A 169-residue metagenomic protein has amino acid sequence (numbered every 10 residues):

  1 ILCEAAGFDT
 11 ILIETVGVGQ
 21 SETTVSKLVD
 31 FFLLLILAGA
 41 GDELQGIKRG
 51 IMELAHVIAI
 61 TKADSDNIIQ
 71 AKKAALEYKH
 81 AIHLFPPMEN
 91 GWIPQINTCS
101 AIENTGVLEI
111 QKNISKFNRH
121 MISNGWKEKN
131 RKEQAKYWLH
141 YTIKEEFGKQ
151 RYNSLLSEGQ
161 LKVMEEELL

Functional and structural regions predicted by a protein language model:
I1-E4, S26, L37, M52 (+4 more regions): Signal for well-folded cores of large energy- and translation-related assemblies
I1-S21, L28-L35, A40-E43: Nucleotide-state-sensitive switch-loop elements of NTP-binding domains
V16-K27, D42, G46, G50 (+9 more regions): Charged, alpha-helix-enriched surfaces in structured cytosolic catalytic cores of large nucleotide-utilizing machines
F32-L33, L37, R49-L54, S65 (+1 more regions): Contiguous N-terminal and early-domain "leader" segments and peripheral loops that mark the onset or edge of a domain
V57-A59, A63-N124: Canonical P-loop GTPase G-domain recognition
T98, E109-L169: Long, well-ordered amphipathic alpha-helical subdomains in the mid-to-C-terminal portions of large enzyme subunits
